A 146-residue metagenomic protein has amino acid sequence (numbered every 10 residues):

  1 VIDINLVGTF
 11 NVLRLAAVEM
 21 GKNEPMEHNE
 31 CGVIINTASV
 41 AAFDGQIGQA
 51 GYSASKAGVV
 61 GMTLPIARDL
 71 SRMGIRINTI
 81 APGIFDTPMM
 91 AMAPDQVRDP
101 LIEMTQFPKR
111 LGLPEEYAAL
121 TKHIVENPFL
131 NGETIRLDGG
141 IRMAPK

Functional and structural regions predicted by a protein language model:
V1-N11, I35, V59, I102: Catalytic Tyr-X3-Lys loop
L13, S55, T63: Active-site helix of classical SDR
V18, R68-D69: Alpha-helical segment proximal to the catalytic Tyr-Lys
S39: Residue(s) in the substrate-gating loop at a strand-loop-helix junction that position the organic substrate next
D44-A50, M73, K109: Active-site loop immediately N-terminal to the catalytic Tyr-X3-Lys motif of short-chain dehydrogenase/reductase
S71, R76, N131-E133: Short, small/polar-rich loop/turn modules that mediate ligand/substrate recognition or access, typified
Q96-E116: Catalytic Tyr-x(3-8)-Lys segment
L113-L137, R142: C-terminal substrate-recognition "lid" of short-chain dehydrogenase/reductases
